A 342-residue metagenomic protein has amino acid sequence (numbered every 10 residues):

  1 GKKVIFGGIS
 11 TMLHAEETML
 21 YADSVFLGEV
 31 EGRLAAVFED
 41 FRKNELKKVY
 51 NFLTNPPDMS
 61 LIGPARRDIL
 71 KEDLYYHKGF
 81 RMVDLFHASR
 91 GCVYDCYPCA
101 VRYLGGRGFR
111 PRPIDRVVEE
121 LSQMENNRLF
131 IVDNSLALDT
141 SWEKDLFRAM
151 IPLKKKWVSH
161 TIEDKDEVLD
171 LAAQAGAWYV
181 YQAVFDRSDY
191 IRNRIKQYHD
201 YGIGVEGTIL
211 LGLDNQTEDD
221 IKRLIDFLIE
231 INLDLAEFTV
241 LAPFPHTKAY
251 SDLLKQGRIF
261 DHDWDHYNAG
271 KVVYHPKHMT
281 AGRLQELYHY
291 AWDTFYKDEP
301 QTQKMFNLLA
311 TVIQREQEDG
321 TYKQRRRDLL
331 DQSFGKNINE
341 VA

Functional and structural regions predicted by a protein language model:
G1-Q123: Acidic, low-complexity intrinsically disordered segments
I9, V30, L104, N134-L136 (+3 more regions): Flexible loop residues that form catalytic and substrate-binding hotspots at small-molecule/glycan-binding clefts
L13-T18, Y94, S141, L211-D219 (+2 more regions): Flexible glycine/acidic-rich beta-alpha junction loops that bind and position SAM and/or redox cofactors in anaerobic
E17-A35, A173-Q182, R223-F238: Structural recognition of alpha->loop->beta junctions
R33-D40, R116, D145, N193 (+3 more regions): Alpha-helical elements of Rossmann-like donor-binding domains used by nucleotide-donor carbohydrate transfer enzymes
F41, L74, S251, R258 (+2 more regions): Radical SAM enzyme core and accessory elements
R66-D219, R223-D226: Radical SAM [4Fe-4S] cluster-binding motif and immediate context
I131, G207, L228, A236 (+2 more regions): Hydrophobic, well-ordered secondary-structure elements that form the walls of internal hydrophobic environments
